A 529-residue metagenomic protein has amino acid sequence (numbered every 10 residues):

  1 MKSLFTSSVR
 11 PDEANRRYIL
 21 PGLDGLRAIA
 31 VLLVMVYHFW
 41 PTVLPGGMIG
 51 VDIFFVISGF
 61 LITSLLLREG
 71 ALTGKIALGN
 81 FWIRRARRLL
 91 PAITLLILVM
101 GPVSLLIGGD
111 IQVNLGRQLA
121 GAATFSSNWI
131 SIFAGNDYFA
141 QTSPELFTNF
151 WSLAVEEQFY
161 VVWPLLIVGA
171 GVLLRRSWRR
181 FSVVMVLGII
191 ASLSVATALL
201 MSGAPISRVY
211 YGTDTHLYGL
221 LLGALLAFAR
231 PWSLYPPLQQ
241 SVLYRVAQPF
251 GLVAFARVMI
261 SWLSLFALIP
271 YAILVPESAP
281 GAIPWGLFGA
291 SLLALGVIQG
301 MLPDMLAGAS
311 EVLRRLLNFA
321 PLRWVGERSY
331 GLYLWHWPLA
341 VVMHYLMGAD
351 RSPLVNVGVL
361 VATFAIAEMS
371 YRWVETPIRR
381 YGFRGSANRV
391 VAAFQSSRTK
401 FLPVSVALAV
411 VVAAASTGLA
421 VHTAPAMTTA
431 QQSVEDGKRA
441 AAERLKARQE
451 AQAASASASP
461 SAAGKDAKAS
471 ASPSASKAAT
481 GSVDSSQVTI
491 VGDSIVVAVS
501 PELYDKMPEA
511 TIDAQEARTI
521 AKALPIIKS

Functional and structural regions predicted by a protein language model:
K2-G25, I29-A420: Hydrophobic membrane-embedded alpha-helices and membrane-water interface caps/short interhelical or interfacial loops
G348-P353, F364-A365, R372, T376-S529: Extracellular/periplasmic envelope-modification machinery, especially enzymes that add or remove acyl/ester groups on
